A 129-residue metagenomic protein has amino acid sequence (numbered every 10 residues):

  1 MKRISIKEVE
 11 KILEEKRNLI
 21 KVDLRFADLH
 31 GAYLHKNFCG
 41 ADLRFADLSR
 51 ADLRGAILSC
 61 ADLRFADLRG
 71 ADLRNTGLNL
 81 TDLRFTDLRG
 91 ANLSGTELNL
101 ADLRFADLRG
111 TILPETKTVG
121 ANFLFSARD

Functional and structural regions predicted by a protein language model:
M1-D129: Tandem repeat scaffolds
